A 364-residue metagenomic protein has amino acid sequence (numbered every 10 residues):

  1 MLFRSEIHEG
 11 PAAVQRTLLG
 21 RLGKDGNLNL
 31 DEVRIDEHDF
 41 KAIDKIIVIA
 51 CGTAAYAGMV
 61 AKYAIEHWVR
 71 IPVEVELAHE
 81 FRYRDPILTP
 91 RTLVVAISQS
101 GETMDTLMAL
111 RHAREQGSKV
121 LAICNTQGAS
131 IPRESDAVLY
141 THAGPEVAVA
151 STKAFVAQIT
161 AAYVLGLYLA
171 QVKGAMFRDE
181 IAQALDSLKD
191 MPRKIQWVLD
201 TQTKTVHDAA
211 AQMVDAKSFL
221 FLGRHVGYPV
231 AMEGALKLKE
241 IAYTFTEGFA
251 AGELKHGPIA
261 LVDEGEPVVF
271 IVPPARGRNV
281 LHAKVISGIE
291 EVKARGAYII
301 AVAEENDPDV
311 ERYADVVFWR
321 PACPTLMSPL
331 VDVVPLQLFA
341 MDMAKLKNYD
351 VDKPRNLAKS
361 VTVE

Functional and structural regions predicted by a protein language model:
F3-E364: A SIS-like phosphosugar-recognition module
